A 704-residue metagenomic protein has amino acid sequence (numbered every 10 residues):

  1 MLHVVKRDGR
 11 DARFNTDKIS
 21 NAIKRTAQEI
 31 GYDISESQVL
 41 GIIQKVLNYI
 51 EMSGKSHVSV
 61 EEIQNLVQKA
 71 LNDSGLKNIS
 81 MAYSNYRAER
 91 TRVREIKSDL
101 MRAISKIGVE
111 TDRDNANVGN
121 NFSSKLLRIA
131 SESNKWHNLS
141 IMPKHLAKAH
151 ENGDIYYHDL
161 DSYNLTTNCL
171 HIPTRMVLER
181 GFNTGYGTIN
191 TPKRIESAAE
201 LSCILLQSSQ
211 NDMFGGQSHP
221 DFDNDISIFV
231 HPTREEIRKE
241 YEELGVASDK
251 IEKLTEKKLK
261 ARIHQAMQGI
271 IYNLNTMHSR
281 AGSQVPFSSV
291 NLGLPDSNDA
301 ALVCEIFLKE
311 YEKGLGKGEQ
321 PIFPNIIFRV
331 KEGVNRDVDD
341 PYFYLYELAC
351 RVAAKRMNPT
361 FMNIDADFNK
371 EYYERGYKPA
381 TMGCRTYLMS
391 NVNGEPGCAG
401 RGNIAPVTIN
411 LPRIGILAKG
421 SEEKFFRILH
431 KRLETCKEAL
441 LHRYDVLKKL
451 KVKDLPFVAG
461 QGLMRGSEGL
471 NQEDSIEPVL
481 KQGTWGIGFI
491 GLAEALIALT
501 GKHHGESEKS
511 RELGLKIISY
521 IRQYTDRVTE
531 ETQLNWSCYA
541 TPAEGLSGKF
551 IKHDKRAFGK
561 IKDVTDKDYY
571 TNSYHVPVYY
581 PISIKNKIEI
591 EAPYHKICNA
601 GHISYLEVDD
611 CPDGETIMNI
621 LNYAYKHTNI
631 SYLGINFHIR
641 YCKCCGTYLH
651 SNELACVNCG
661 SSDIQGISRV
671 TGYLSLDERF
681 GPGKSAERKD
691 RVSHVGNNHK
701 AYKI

Functional and structural regions predicted by a protein language model:
M1-I107, D690-S693: Charged, amphipathic alpha-helical regulatory modules used for macromolecular assembly or allosteric control
H3, R25, L47-N48, L411-K419 (+1 more regions): A short small-residue
N15, I19, W485-L492, D663: Catalytic-loop motifs flanking and including active-site residues across diverse enzymes
K45-E51, L71, E512-R527, K689-A701: Short, mixed-charge aromatic SLiMs
E89-V93, L100-K481, K502-H503, S507-G666: Conserved catalytic cores of very large enzyme subunits
W485-A498, S519, R669: Contiguous, well-ordered alpha-helical segments that form the cores/surfaces of helical PPI scaffolds
L654-I704: Long insertion/accessory domains within large nucleic-acid-processing enzymes
